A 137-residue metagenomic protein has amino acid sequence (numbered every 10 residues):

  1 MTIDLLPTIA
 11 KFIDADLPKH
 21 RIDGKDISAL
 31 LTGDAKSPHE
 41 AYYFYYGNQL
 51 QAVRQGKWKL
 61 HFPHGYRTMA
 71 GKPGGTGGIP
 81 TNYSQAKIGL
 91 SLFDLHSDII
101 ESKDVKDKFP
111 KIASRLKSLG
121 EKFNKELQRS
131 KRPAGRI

Functional and structural regions predicted by a protein language model:
M1, K19, S97, K108-K111: Extracytoplasmic/periplasmic, Sec-exported soluble proteins
M1-Q55, R132: Polar, surface-exposed loop/tail segments that function as active-site lids or cofactor/substrate-recognition elements
I3-P7, I22-K25, K87-L90, I99 (+1 more regions): A structural signal for well-ordered alpha-helical segments within the folded catalytic domains of diverse enzymes
L6-A10, S28, T32, K59 (+4 more regions): Non-transmembrane alpha-helical segments in soluble domains of secreted/periplasmic/extracellular proteins
H39, G120-A134: Bilobed periplasmic-binding protein-like "clamshell/Venus-flytrap" ligand-binding domains
Y45-K106: C-terminal, low-complexity/hydrophilic appendages and adjacent surface loops of extracellular/periplasmic anionic
K111, R132-I137: Mature extracytoplasmic/periplasmic domains
